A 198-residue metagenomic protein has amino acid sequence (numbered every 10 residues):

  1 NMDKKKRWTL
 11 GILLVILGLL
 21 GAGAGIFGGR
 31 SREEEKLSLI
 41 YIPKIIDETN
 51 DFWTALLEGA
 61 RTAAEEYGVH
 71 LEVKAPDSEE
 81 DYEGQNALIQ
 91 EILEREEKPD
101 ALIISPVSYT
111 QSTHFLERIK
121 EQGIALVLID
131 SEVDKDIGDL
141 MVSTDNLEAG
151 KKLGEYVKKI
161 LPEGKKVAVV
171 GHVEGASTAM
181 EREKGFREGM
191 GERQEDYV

Functional and structural regions predicted by a protein language model:
N1-M2: Short, Lys/Arg-enriched N-terminal segments with co-localized hydrophobic residues within the first ~10-30 amino acids
G11-A24: Hydrophobic membrane-insertion alpha-helices, especially the h-region of bacterial N-terminal signal peptides
G28-L56, E66, V73-K74, D139-L140 (+1 more regions): Short beta-strand segments enriched in small/hydrophobic residues
D51-Y67, A87, A149-L153, S177-Y197: Short, solvent-exposed amphipathic alpha-helices that sit in or adjacent to ligand/effector-binding or catalytic
E72-E97: Structural motif
E96-P106, A125-I129, A168-G171, Y197-V198: Periplasmic-binding protein-like
V107-E148: Flexible loop/hinge segments that line or gate small-molecule binding clefts
V142-K166: Hydrophobic alpha-helical segments within soluble ligand-binding/sensing domains
